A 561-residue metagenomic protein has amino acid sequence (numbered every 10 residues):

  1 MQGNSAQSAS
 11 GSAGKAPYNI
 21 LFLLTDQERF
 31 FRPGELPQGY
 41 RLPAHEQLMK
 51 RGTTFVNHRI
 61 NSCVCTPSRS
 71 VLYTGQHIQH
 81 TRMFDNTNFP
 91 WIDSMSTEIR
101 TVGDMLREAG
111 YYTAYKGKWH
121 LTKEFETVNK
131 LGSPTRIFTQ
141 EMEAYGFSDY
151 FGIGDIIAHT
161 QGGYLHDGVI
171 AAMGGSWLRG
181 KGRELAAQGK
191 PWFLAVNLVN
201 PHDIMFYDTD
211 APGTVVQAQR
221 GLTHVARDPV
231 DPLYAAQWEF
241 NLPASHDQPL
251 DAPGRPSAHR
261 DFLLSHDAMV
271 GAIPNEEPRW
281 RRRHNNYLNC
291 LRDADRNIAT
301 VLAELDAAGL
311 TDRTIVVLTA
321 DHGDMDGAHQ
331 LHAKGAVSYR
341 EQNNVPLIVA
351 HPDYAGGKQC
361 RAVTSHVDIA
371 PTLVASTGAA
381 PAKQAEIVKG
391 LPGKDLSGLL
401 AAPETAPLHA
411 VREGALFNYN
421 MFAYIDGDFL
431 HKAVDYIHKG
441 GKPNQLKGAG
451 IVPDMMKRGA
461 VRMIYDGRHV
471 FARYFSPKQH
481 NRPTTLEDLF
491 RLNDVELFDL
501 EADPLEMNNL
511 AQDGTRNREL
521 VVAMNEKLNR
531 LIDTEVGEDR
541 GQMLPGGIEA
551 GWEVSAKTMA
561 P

Functional and structural regions predicted by a protein language model:
M1-Y18, T25, R29-F30, T54 (+6 more regions): Long, internal low-complexity/basic segments
S12-K15, Q27-G39, A186-K190, L198-R313 (+4 more regions): Active-site-proximal cap/lid insertion segments
R29-P33, V64-R69, H80-R82, Y115 (+12 more regions): Short catalytic/ligand-binding loop motif for oxyanion handling, primarily in non-cytosolic enzymes, centered on
F31, E35-R69, G75-Q76, H80 (+3 more regions): Short, structured active-site-proximal loop/turn typified by the sulfatase FGly-forming signature C/S-X-P-X-R
V56, P67-R69, G103, A109 (+6 more regions): Core domains of carbohydrate- and sulfate-ester-processing enzymes
V71-W192, M205-G221, H409: Catalytic-site neighborhoods of secreted/periplasmic enzymes that process anionic sulfate/phosphate groups
Y73, H80, S148-I157, A299-A303 (+3 more regions): Substrate-binding rim/cap in mid-to-C-terminal beta-strand-loop elements of soluble/periplasmic
A211-P212, R340-E341, Y419-A511, G551-S555 (+1 more regions): C-terminal, low-complexity/hydrophilic appendages and adjacent surface loops of extracellular/periplasmic anionic
